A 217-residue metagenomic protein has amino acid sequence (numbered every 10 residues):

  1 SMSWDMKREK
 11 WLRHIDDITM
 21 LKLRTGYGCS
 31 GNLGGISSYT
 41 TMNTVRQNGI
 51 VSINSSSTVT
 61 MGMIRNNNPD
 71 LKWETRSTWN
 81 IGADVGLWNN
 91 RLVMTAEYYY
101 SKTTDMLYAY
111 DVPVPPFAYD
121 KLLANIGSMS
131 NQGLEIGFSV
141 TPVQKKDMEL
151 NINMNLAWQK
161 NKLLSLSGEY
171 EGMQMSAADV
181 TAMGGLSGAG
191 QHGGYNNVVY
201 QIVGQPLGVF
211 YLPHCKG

Functional and structural regions predicted by a protein language model:
S1-H192, N196-N197, Q201: Extracellular/periplasmic, surface-exposed regions of secreted and cell-surface proteins
V209-G217: Short, intrinsically disordered, charge-balanced linker/junction segments flanking boundaries in proteins
